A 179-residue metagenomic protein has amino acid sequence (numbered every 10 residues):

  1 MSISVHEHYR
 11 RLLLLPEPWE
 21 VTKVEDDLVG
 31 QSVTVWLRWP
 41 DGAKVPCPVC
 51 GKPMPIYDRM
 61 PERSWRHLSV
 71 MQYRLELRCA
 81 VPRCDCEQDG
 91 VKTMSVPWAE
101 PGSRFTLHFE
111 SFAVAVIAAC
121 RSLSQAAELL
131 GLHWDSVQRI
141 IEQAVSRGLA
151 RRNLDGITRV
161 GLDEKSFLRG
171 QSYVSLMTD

Functional and structural regions predicted by a protein language model:
M1-V91, V96: Short, conserved DNA-binding cores of transcription-related domains
V35, C47-C50, C86, A113 (+4 more regions): Mobile genetic element proteins and their domesticated derivatives, centered on retroelements and DNA transposons
V35, T106-R121: Short, amphipathic alpha-helical "recognition" segments used to contact nucleic acids or chromatin
K52, G131, E142, S146: Residue-level detection of the helix-turn-helix DNA-binding "recognition helix"
V91-F109: Short, Lys/Arg-enriched anionic-surface-contact patches
S103-E110, W134-D135, E142: Short, conserved phosphate-binding/catalytic loop or strand-edge motifs used in phosphoryl-/nucleotidyl-transfer
S124-I140: Short, basic interhelical loop/turn and adjoining N-cap of the next helix at nucleic-acid- or acidic-partner-contacting
S136-D179: RNase H-like nuclease fold core
